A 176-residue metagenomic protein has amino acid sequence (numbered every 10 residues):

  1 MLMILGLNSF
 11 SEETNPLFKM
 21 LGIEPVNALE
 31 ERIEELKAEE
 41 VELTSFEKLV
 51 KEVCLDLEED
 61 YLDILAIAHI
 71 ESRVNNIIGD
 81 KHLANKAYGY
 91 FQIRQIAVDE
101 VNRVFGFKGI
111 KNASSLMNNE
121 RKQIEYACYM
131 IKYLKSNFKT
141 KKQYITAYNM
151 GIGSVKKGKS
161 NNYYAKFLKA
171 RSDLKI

Functional and structural regions predicted by a protein language model:
M1-E13: Classical Sec-dependent N-terminal signal peptides that target proteins to the secretory pathway
E13-I176: Catalytic glycan-binding domains that act on GlcNAc-containing polysaccharides
